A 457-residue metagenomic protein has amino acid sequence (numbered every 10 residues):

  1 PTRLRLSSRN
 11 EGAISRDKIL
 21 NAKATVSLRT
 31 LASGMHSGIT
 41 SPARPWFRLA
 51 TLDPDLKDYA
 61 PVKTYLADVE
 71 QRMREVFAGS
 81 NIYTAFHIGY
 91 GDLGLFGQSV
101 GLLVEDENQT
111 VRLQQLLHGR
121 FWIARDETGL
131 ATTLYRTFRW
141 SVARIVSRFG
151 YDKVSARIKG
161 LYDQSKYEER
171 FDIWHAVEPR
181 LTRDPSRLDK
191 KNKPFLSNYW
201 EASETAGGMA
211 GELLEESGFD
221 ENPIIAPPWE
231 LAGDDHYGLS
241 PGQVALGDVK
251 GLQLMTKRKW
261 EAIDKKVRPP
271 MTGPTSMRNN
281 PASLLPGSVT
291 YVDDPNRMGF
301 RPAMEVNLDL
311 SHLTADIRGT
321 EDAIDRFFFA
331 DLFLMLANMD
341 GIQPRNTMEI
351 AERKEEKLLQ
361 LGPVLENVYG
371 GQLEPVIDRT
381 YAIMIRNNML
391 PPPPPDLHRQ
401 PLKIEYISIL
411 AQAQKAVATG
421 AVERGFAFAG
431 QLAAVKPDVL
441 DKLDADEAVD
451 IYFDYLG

Functional and structural regions predicted by a protein language model:
P1-E169: Extended, helix-rich architectural segments
P1-N21, Y90-G91, Y162-K193, T290-V306: An N-terminal domain-start capping segment
T2-S7, R268-G457: C-terminal anchoring/interaction modules
A22-S41, V244-E261, A427-G430, E447-D454: Short, hydrophobic/amphipathic alpha-helical patches that form generic packing surfaces within helical domains
L28, D58-E105, D235-M271, E305-N338 (+1 more regions): Long, contiguous amphipathic alpha-helices that act as assembly "spine/axial" helices in icosahedral shell and virion
V76-A85, F171-S186, L432-V435: Charged, amphipathic alpha-helical segments
V104-P286: Structured, contiguous alpha/beta core segments that scaffold functional sites
